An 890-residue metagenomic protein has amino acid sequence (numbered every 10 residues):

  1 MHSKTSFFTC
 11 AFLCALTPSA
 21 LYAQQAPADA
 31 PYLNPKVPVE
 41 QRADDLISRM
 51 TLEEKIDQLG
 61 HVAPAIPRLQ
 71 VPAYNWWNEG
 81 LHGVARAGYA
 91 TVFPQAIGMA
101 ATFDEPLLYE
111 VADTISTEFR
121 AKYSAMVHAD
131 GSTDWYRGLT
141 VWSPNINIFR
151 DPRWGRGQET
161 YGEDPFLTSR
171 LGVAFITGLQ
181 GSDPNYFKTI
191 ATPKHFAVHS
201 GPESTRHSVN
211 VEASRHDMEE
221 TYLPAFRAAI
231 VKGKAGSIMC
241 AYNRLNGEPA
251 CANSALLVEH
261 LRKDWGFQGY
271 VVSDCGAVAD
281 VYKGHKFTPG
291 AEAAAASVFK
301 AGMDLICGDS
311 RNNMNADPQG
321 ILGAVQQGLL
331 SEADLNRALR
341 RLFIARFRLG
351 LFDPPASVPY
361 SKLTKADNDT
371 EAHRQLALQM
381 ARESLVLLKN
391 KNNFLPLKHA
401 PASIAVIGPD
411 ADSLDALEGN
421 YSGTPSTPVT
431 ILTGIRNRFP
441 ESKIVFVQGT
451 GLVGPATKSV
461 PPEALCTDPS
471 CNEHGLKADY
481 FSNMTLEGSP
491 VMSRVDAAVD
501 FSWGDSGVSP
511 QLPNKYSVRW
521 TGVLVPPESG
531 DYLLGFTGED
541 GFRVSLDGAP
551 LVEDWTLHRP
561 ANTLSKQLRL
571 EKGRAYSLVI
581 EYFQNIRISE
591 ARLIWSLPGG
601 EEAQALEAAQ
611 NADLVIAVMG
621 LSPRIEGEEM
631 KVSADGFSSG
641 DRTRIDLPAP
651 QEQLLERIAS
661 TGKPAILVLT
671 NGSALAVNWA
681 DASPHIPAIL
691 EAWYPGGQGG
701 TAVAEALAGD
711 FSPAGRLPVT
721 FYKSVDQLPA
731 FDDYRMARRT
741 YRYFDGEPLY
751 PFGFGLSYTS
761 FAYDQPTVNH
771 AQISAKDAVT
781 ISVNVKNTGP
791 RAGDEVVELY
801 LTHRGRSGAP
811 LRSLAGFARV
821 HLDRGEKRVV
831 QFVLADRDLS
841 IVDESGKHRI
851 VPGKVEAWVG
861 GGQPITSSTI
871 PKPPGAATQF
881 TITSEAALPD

Functional and structural regions predicted by a protein language model:
M1-C10: Bacterial N-terminal signal peptides that target proteins for export
T9-A20: Bacterial N-terminal signal peptides
A23-Y532, T537-D540, L546-A549, L557-S840 (+3 more regions): Glycoside hydrolase catalytic-domain context in secreted enzymes
A835-D890: Terminal connector regions
